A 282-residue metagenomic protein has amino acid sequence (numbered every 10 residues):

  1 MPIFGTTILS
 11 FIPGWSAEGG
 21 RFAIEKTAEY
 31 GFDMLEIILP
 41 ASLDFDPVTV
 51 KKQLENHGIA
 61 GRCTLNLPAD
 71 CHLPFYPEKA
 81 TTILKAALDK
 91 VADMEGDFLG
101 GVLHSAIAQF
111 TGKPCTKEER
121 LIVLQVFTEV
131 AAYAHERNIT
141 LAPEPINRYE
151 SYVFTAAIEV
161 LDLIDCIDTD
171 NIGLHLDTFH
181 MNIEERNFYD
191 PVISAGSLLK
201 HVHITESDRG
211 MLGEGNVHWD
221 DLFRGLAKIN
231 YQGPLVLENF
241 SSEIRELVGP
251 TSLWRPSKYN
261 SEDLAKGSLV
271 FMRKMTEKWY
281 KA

Functional and structural regions predicted by a protein language model:
M1-F4, I8-P13, A17-A28, E95-G96 (+2 more regions): Histidine-acidic metal/acid-base catalytic patches
I12-E18, M34-T49, A69-K79, I107-T111 (+4 more regions): Acidic-and-aromatic substrate-binding clefts and catalytic sites of carbohydrate-active enzymes
A23, T27, L54, A87 (+5 more regions): Generic structural signal for hydrophobic
Y30, H57, R137, I229: Conserved dinucleotide-binding and phosphotransfer motif residues
D33, I37-I122, Q232, V236-S242 (+1 more regions): Structural motif corresponding to the early beta-alpha repeats
N56, Y76-G173, R255, Y259-D263: Active-site acidic/histidine proton-transfer and metal-coordination neighborhood in alpha/beta enzyme cores
